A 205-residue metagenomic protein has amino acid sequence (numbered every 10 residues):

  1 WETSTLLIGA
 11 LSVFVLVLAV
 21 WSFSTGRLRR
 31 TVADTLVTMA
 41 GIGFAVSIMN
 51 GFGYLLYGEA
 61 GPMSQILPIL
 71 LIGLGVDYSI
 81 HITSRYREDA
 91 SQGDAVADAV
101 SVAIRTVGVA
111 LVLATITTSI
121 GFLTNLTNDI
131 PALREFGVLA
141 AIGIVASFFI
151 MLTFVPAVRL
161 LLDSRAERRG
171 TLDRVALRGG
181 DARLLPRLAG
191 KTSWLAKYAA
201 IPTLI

Functional and structural regions predicted by a protein language model:
W1-I205: Membrane-embedded transmembrane helical bundles of large multi-pass transporters/channels
